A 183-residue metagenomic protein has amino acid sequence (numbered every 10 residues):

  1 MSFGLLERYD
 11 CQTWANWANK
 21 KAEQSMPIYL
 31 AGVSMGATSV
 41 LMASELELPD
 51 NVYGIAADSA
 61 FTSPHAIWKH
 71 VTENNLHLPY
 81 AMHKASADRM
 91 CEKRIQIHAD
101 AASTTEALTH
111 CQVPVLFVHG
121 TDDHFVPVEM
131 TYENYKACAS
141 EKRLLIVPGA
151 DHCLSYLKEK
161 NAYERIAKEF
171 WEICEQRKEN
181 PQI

Functional and structural regions predicted by a protein language model:
M1-A22: Alpha/beta-hydrolase active-site loop
A22-S34: Alpha/beta-hydrolase fold nucleophile elbow
M42-I97: Hydrolase active-site cap/lid region
T104, V113, P127-K136: Short alpha-helix in the alpha/beta-hydrolase fold that links the catalytic acid
H110-Q112, F117-H119, D123: Short beta-strand/loop motif that positions the catalytic acidic residue of the alpha/beta-hydrolase fold
T121-V126, C153-L154: Acidic catalytic loop of the alpha/beta-hydrolase fold
Y135-C153: Catalytic histidine neighborhood in serine/cysteine hydrolases with alpha/beta-hydrolase-type architecture
L157-I183: Catalytic active-site module of serine/aspartate enzymes centered on a nucleophile-bearing elbow/loop
